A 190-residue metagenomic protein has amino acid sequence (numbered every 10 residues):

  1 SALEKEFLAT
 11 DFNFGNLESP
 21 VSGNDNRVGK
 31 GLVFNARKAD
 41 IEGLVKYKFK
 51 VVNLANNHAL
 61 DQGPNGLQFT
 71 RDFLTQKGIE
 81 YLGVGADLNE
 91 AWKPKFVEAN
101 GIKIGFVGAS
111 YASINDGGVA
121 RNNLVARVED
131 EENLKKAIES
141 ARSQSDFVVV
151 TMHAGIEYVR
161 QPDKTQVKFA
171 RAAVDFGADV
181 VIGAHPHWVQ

Functional and structural regions predicted by a protein language model:
S1-Q190: Acidic, metal/ion-coordinating pockets
